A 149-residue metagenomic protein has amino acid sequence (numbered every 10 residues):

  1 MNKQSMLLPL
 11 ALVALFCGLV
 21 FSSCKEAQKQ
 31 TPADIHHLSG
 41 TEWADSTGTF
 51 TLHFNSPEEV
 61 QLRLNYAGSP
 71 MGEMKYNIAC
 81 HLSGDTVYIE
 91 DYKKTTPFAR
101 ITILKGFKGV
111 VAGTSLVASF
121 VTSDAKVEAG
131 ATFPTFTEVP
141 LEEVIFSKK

Functional and structural regions predicted by a protein language model:
M1-A11: Bacterial N-terminal signal peptides that target proteins for export
A11-G18: Hydrophobic helical h-region of N-terminal Sec-dependent signal peptides in bacterial secretory/periplasmic proteins
V20-S23: C-terminal motif of bacterial Sec signal peptides marking the signal peptidase cleavage site
E26-A44: N-terminal helix-cap/turn-to-beta initiation motif at the start of protein domains
T49, Y66-K126: Contiguous, well-ordered beta-strand patches that form the walls/edges of small beta-barrel/beta-sandwich domains
S56-E58, G84: Residue-level recognition of beta-strand termini and adjacent short loop/turns
E59-A67: Short polybasic amphipathic segments
G84, S119-K149: Edge beta-strand at a domain terminus
